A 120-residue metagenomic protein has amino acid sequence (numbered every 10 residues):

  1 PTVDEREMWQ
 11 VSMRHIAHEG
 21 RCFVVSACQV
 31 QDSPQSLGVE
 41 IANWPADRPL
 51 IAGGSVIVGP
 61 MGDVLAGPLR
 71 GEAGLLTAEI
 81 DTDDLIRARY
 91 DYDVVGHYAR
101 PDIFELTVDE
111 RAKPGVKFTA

Functional and structural regions predicted by a protein language model:
P1-L76: CN hydrolase (nitrilase-like) catalytic-core segments centered on the catalytic cysteine and neighboring Lys/Glu
Q29, L85-A120: Cysteine/selenocysteine-centered motifs that mediate thiol-based redox chemistry or coordinate metal-sulfur cofactors
E72-Y90: A short, polar/charged loop-to-alpha-helix boundary motif
